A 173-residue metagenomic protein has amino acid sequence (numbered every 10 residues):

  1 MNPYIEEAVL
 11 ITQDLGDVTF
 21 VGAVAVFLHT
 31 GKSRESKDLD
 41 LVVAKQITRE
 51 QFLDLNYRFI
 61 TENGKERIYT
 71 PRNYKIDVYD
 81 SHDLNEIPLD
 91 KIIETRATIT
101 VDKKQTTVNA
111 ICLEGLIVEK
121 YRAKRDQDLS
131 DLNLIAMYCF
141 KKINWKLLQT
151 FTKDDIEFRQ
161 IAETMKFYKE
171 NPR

Functional and structural regions predicted by a protein language model:
M1-R173: Compositionally biased terminal segments of proteins
